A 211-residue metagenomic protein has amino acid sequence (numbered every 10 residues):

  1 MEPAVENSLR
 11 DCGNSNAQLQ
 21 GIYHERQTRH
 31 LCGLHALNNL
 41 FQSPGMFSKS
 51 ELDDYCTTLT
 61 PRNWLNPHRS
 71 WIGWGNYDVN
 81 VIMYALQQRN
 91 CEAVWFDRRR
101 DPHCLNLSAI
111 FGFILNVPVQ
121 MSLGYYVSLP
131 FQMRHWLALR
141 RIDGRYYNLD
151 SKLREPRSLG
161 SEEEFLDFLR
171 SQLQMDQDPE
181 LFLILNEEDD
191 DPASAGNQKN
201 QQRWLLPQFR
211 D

Functional and structural regions predicted by a protein language model:
M1-H135, R140-D211: Cysteine-dependent deubiquitinase/ubiquitin-like isopeptidase catalytic cores across multiple families
